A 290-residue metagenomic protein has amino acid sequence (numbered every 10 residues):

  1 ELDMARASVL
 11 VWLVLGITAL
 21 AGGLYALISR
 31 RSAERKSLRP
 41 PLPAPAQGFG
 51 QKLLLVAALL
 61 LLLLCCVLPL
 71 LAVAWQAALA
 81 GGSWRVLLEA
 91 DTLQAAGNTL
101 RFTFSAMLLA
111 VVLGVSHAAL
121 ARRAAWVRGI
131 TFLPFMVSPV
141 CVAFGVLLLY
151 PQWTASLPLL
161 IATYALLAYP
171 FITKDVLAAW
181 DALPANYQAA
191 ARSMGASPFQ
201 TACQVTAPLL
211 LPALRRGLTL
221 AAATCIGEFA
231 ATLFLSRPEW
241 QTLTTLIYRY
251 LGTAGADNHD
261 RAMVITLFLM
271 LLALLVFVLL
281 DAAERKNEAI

Functional and structural regions predicted by a protein language model:
E1-G16, A77-D91, I226, T232-E288: Interhelical loop and adjacent transmembrane-helix boundary motif in polytopic membrane transport permeases
S8-Q47, H117-A124, L177-N186, A202-Q204 (+1 more regions): C-terminal transmembrane helix and the adjacent membrane-cytosol boundary/short C-terminal tail of inner/organellar
L10-I28, A90-G129, P139: Transmembrane alpha-helix signature in integral membrane proteins
V14-Y25, A44-A72, G129-T131: N-terminal signal-anchor/first transmembrane alpha helix
L24, L68-L71, W75, V112-H117 (+5 more regions): Membrane-embedded alpha-helices of multi-pass transport/permease systems
R39-A46, G81, E89-L93, A124-V127 (+4 more regions): Membrane-interfacial helix termini and adjacent extracytoplasmic/periplasmic loops of multi-pass transporters
G48-A57, S116-V146, Q188: Cytoplasmic-entry segments and transmembrane alpha-helices of multi-pass inner-membrane transporters
V56-L64, L133, L166, T173-V176 (+3 more regions): Transmembrane alpha-helices
